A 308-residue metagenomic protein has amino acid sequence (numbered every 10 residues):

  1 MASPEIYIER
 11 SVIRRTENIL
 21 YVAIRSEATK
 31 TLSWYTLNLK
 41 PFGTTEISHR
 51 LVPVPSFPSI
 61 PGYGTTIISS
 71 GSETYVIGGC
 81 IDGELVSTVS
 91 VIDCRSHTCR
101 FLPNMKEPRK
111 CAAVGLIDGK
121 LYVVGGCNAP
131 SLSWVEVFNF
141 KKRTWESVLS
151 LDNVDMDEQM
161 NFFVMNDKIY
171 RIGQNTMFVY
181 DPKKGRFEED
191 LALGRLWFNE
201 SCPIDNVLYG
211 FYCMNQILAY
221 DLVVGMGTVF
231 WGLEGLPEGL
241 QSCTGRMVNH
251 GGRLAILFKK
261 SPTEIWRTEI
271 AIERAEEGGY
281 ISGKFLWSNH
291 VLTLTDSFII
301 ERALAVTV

Functional and structural regions predicted by a protein language model:
M1-R10: Short hydrophobic alpha-helical "box" of cullin-RING ligase substrate receptors that recruits the CRL scaffold
E9-V308: Plant-skewed but cross-kingdom recognition/interaction modules and surfaces
